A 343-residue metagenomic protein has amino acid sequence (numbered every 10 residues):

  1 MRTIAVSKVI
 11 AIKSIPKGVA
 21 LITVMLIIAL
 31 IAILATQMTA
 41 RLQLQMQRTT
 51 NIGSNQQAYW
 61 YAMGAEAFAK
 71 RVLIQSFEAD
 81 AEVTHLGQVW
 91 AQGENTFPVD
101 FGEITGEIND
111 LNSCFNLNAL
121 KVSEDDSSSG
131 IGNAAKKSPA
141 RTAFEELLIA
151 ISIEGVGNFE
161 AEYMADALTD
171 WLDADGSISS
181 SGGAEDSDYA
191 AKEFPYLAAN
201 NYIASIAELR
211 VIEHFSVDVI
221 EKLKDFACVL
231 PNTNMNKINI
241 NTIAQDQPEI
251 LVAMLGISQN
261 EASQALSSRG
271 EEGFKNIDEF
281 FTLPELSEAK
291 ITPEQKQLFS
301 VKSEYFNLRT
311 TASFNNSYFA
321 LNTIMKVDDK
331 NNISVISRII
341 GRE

Functional and structural regions predicted by a protein language model:
R2-I10, V19-E343: Compositionally biased linear targeting/interaction segments
P16: Short coil/loop residues immediately preceding or within conserved phosphate-binding loops of NTP-utilizing enzyme
